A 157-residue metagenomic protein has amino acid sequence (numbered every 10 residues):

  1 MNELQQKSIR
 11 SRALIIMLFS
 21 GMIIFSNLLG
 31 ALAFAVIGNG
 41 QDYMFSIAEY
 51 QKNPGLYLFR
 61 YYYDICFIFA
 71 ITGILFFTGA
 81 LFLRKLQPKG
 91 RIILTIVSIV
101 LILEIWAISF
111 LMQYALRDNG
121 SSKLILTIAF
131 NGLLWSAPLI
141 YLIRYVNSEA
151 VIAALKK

Functional and structural regions predicted by a protein language model:
M1-K157: Topology signature of small-to-medium multi-pass alpha-helical membrane proteins
